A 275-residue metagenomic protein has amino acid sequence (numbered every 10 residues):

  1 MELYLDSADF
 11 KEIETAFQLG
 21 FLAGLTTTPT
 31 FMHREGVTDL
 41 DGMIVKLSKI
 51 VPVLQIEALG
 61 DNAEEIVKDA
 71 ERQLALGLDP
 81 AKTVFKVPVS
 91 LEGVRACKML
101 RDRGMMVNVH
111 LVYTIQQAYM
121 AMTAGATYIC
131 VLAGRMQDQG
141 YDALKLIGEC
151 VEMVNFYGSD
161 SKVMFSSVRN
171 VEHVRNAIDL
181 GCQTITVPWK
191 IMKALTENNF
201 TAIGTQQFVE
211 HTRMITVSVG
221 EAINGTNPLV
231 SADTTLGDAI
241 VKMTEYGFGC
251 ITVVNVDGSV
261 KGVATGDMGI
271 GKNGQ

Functional and structural regions predicted by a protein language model:
M1-V53, D61-V67, E245: Conserved N-terminal beta1-alpha1 strand-loop-helix module at the mouth
Y4-D6, M32, Q55-N62, A81-S90 (+3 more regions): Catalytic beta/alpha-barrel core
K11-L19, E65-Q73, A96, Q116-A124 (+1 more regions): Catalytic cores of alpha/beta
T28, F85, A121, A177 (+1 more regions): Conserved, mostly hydrophobic/aromatic
P29-M32, L111, T127-Q139, G181-T201: Glycine-rich phosphate-binding active-site loops on the catalytic face of alpha/beta enzymes
R34-K46, A63-K68, V87-R103, T114-M120 (+4 more regions): Active-site-adjacent beta->alpha loops and helix N-cap segments on the catalytic face of soluble alpha/beta enzymes
D41-Q55, V94-V107, A143-V163, Q207-V217: Alpha-helix-loop-beta-strand connector modules within alpha/beta enzyme cores
R213-K242, V253-V256, V260-T265, I270-Q275: Bateman/CBS regulatory modules and CBS-like beta-alpha motifs in cytosolic regions of diverse proteins
